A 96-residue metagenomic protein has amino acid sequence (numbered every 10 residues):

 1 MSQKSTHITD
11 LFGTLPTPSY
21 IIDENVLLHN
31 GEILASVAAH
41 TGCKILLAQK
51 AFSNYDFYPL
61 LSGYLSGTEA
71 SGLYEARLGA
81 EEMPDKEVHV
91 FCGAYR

Functional and structural regions predicted by a protein language model:
S2, V26, E75-L78: Active-site anion-handling motifs in enzyme catalytic cores
Q3-H7, H29-S53: N-terminal glycine-rich anion-binding loops that anchor highly charged ligand groups
Q3-I22: Generic N-terminal amphipathic, Lys/Arg-enriched alpha-helix
P16-I21, H40-K44, L61-S62: Short, basic, glycine/proline-bearing loop/turn elements
Y20-I21, G31, L78, A94: Generic preference for hydrophobic/aromatic residues in regular secondary structure cores
N25, H29-E32, S36-A39, P59 (+2 more regions): Replace "anionic and nucleotidyl ligands
C43-R96: Active-site-proximal beta-alpha core segment in soluble small-molecule metabolic enzymes
